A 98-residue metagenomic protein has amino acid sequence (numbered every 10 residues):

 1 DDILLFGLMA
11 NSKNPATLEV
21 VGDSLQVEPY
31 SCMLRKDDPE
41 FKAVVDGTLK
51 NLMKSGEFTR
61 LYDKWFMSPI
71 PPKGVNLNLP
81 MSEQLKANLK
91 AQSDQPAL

Functional and structural regions predicted by a protein language model:
D1-L98: Proline/Glycine/Serine-rich low-complexity intrinsically disordered segments that serve as flexible stalks/linkers
